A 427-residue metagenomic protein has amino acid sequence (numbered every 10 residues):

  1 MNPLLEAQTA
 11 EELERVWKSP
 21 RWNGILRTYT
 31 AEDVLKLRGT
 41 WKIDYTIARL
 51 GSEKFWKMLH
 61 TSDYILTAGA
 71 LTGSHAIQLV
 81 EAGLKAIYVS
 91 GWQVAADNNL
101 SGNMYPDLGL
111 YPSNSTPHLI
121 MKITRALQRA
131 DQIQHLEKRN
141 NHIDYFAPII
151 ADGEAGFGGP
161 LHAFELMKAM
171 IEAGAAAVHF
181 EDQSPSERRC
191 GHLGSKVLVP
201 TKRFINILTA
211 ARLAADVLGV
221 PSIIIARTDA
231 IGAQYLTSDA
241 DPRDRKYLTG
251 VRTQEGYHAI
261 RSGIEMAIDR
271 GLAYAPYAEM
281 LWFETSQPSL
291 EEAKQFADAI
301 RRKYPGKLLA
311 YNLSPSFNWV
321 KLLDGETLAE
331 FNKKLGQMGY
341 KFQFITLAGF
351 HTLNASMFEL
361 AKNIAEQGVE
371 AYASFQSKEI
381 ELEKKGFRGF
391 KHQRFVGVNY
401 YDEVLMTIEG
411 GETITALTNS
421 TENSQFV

Functional and structural regions predicted by a protein language model:
M1-N2, V16: Universal eukaryotic N-terminal targeting presequences
N2-E11: Intrinsically disordered, low-complexity regulatory segments in eukaryotic proteins
R15, S19-L37, W41-T46, L50-K57 (+5 more regions): Alpha/beta enzyme core
T61-I65: A short, charged/proline- and glycine-enriched loop that marks the coil->beta-strand transition at the N-terminal
E326-L417: Conserved alpha/beta catalytic core and glycan-binding cleft of carbohydrate-active enzymes
